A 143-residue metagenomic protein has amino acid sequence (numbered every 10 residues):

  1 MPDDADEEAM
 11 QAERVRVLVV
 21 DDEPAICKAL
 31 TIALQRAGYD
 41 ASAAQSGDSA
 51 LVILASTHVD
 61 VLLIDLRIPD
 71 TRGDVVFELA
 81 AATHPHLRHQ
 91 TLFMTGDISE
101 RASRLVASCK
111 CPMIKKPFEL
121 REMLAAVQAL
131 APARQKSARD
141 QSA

Functional and structural regions predicted by a protein language model:
M1-L18, A82-P85, S103, E119-A143: Non-catalytic signal-transmission and effector/linker regions of two-component phosphorelay proteins
C27, P69: The feature encodes the CheY-like receiver
K28-R36: Charged docking surfaces used in two-component/phosphorelay signaling
A43-V61: Acidic, metal-coordinating helix/loop segments flanking the phosphotransfer/catalytic sites of two-component signaling
Q45-S46, R72-V76: Acidic catalytic/metal-coordinating carboxylates
V52, D74-L87: Short amphipathic alpha-helix used as the core "switch/output" element in two-component signaling
D65: Active-site residues of response regulator receiver
D74-V75, R88-K115, R121, A125: Alpha4 helix (beta4-alpha4-beta5 surface) of REC/receiver domains from two-component response regulators
